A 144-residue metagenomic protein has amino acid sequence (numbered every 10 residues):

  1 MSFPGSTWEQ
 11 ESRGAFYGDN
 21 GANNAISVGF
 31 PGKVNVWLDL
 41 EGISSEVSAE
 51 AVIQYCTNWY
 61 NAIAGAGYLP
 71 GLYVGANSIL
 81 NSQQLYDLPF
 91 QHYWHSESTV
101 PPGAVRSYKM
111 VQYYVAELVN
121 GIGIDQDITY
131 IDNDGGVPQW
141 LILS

Functional and structural regions predicted by a protein language model:
M1-N58, A64-A66: Substrate-binding cleft of extracellular glycoside hydrolase catalytic domains
M1-S2, V34-L40, L69-Y73, H92-H95 (+1 more regions): Structural recognition of the beta-strand scaffold that forms the well-ordered cores of secreted hydrolase catalytic
W37-E41, N77-S82: A short beta-strand-loop-alpha-helix capping motif that often carries His-Thr
G42-S44, A76, Y114: Short, flexible active-site-adjacent loop segments at beta-strand->alpha-helix junctions, enriched in small/polar
S48, S82, N120: Short acidic, gly/pro-rich beta-turn/loop elements at beta-sheet edges and active-site/ligand-binding grooves
V52, N81-L88: Distinct, well-ordered alpha-helical segments
I63-N81: Aromatic-lined carbohydrate-recognition surfaces of secreted/lumenal glycan-active proteins
Y86-S144: Functionally critical loop-and-helix segments that line ligand-binding/catalytic clefts of soluble enzyme domains
